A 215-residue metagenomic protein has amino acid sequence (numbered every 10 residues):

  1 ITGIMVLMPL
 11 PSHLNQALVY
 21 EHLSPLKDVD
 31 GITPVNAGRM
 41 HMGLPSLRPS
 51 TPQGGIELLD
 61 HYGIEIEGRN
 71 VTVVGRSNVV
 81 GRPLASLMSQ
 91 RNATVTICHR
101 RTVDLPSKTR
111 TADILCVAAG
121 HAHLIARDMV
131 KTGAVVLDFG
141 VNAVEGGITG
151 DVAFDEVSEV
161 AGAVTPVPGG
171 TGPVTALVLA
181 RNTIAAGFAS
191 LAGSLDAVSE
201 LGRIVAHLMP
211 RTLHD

Functional and structural regions predicted by a protein language model:
T2: Short acidic/polar active-site loop segments enriched in Thr and Asp
M5-I66, N70: Anion-binding alpha/beta catalytic cores of soluble intermediary-metabolism enzymes, centered on
M8, A119, F139-G140: Glycine-rich, N-terminal phosphate-binding loop of Rossmann-like dinucleotide-binding domains
N15-A37, G140-S190: Rossmann-fold NAD(P)-binding glycine/threonine-rich loop
P45-V135, V144-D155: Glycine-rich phosphate/diphosphate-binding loop of Rossmann-like nucleotide-binding domains
V174-D215: C-terminal helix-to-coil terminal segments
